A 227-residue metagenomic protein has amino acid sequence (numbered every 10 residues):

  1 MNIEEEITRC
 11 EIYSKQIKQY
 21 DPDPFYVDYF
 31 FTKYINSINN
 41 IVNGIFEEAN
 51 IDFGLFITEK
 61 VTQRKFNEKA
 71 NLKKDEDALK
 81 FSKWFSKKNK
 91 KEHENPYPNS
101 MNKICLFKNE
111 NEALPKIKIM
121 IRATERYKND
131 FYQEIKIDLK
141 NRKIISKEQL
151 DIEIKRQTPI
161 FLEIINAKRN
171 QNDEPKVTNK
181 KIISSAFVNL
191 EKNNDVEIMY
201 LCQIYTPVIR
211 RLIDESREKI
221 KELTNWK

Functional and structural regions predicted by a protein language model:
M1-T32, N50-K227: Acidic, Ser/Thr/Gly/Pro-rich intrinsically disordered interaction regions
Y29, K33-N36, N43: Glycine-rich, low-complexity intrinsically disordered segments
N40-D52: Extended, well-ordered alpha-helical segments in internal regulatory regions
